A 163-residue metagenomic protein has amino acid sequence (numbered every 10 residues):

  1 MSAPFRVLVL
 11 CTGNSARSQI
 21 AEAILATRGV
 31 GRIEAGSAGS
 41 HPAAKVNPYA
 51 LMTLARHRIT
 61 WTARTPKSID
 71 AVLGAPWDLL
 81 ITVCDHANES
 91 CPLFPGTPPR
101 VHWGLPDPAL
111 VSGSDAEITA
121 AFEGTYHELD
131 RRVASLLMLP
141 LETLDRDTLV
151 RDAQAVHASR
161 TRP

Functional and structural regions predicted by a protein language model:
S2-A71: Conserved active-site segments centered on acidic
S15, D85-N88: Short glycine-rich anion-binding loops that position phosphate/pyrophosphate groups of nucleotides and phosphorylated
Q19-A21, N47, N88-L93, S112: Short glycine-/acidic-enriched loop or helix-start segments at secondary-structure transitions that form or flank
H57-R58, C84, V156, R160: Alpha-helix boundary/capping residues
G74-P76: Alpha-helix C-terminal capping/helix-to-coil transition sites in glycosyltransferase folds
L79: Short, Asp-centered acidic motifs that coordinate Mg2+ and/or phosphate in catalytic or ligand-binding sites
T82-V83, H102: Redox-cofactor binding/interface segments in oxidoreductases and associated redox assembly factors
C91-P163: Phosphate-binding/catalytic loops
